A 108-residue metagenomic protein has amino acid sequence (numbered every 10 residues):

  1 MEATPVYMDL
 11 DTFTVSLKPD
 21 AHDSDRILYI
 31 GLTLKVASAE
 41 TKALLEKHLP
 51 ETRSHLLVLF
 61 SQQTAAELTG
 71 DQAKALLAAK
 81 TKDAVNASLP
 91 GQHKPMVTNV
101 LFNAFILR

Functional and structural regions predicted by a protein language model:
M1-R108: Flexible, low-complexity charged segments
